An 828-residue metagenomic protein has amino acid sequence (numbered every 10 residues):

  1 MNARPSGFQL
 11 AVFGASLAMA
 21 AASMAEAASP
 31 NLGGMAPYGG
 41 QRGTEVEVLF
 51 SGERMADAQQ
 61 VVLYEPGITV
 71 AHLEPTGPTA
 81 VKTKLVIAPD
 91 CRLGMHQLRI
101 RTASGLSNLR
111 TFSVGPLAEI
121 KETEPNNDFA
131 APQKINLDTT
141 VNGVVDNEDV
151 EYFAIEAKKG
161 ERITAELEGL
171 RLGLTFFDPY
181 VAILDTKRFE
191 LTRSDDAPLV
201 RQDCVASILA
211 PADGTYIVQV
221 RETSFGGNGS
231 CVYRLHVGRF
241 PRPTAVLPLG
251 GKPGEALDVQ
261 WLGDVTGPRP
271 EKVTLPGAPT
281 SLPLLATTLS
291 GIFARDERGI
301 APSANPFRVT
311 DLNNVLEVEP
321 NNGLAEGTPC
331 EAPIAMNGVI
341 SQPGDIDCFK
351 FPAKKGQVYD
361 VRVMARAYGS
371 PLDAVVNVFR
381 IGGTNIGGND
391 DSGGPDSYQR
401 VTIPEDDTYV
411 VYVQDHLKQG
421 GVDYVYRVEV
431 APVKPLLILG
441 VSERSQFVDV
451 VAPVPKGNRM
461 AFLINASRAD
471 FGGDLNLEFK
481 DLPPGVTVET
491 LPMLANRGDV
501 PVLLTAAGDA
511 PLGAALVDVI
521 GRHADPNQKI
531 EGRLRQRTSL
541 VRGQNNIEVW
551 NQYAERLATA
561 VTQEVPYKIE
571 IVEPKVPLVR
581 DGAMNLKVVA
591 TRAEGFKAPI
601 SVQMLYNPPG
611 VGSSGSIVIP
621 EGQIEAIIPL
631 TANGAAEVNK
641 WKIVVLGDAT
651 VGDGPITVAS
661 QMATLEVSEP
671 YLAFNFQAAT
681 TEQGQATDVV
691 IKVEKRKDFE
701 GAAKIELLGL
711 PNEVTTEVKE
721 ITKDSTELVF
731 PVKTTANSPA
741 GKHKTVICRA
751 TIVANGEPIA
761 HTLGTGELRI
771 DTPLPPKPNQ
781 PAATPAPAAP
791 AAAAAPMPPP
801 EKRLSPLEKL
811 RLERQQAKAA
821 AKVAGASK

Functional and structural regions predicted by a protein language model:
N2-G14, Q419: Bacterial N-terminal signal peptides that target proteins for export
A11-S23: Bacterial N-terminal signal peptides
E26-D146, Q219-V232, H236-S341, Q414-V425 (+8 more regions): Ser/Thr/Pro-rich low-complexity tracts
A28-A71, T76-A80, P89, A103 (+12 more regions): Acidic, Ser/Thr/Pro-rich low-complexity intrinsically disordered segments
M35-G40, L247-K252, V448-V454, V572-L578 (+3 more regions): Short beta-strand segments of immunoglobulin-like
R42-V48, R92-Q97, E151, E255-D258 (+11 more regions): Short, solvent-exposed loop/turn segments enriched in Ser/Thr/Gly
L73-T79, D90, P198-V200, A210-P211 (+10 more regions): Short proline/glycine- and polar residue-rich coil/turn motifs
T83-C91, Q260, T274, P279-L284 (+9 more regions): Extracellular/luminal low-complexity segments enriched in Ser/Thr/Pro
